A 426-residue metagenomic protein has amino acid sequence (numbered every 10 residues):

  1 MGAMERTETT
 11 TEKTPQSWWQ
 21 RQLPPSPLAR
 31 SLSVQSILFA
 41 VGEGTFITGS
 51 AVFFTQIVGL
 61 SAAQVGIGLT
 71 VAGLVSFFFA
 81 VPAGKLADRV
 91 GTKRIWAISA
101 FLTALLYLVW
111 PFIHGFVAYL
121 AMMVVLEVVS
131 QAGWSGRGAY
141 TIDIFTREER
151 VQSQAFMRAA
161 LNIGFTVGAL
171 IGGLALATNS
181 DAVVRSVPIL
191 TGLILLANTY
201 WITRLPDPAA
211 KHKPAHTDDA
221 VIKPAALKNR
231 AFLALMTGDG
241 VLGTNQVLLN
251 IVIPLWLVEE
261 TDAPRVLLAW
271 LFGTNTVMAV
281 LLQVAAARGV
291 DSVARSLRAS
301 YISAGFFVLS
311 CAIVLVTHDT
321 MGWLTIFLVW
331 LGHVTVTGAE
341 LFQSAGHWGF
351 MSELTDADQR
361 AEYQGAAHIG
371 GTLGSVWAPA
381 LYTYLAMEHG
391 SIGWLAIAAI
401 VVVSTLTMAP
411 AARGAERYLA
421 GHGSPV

Functional and structural regions predicted by a protein language model:
A3-A29, L205-V241, V426: Juxtamembrane intracellular "pre-TM" segments in multi-pass secondary transporters
L23-G73, A231-N275: Helix-loop boundary and gating motifs at the non-cytosolic
F77-H114: Conserved MFS/SLC helix-loop-helix module at the cytosolic interface between two early adjacent transmembrane helices
F78-G91, L176, L281-S296: Helix-to-loop junctions at the C-terminal end of transmembrane segments in multipass secondary transporters
R94-V109, G192, R298-V314: Structural signature of the two symmetry-related core transmembrane helices
M122-I163: Cytoplasmic helix-loop-helix junction between adjacent transmembrane helices in 12-TM secondary transporters
G173, L193-K211, T407-A411: C-terminal membrane-cytosol helix-exit motif in multi-pass small-molecule transporters
R298-Q343: C-terminal transmembrane helical hairpin of 12-TM major facilitator-type secondary transporters
